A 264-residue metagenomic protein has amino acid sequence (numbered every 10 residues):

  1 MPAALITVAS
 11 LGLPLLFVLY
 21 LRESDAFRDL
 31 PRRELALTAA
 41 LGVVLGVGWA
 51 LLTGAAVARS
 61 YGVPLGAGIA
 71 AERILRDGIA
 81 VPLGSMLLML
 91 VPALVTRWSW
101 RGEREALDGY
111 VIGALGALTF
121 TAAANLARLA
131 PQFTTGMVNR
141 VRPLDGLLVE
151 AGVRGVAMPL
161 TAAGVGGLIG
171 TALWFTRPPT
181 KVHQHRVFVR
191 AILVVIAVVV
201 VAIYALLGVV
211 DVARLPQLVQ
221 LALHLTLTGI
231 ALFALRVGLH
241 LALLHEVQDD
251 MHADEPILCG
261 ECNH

Functional and structural regions predicted by a protein language model:
M1-H264: Hydrophobic alpha-helical segments at protein termini of multi-pass membrane proteins
